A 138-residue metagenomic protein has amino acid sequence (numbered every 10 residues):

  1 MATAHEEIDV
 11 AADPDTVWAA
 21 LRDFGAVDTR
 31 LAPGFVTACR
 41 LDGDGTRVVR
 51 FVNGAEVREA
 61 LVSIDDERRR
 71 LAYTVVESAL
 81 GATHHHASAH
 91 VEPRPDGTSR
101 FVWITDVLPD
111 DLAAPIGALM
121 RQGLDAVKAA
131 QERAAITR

Functional and structural regions predicted by a protein language model:
M1, V52, D66, A82-H84 (+1 more regions): Short coil/turn motifs at beta-sheet boundaries
M1-D42: Hydrophobic ligand-binding cavity/cleft-lining segments
T3-H5, A55-E59, A82-S88: Short, surface-exposed coil-to-beta transition loops
E7-A11, R50, A60, H90: Generic structural detector for well-ordered beta-strands
A11-D15, S63-R68, V91-R100: A short, structured loop/turn motif at beta-sheet edges
A19-A26, D66, R121-D125, A129-R133: Short, intrinsically disordered, mixed-charge
G25-L31, F35-A79, F101, R133-R138: Glycine-rich portal/gate segments that line the openings of hydrophobic small-molecule binding cavities
V75-A129: Beta-strand/loop substructures that line and gate deep hydrophobic ligand-binding cavities in soluble
